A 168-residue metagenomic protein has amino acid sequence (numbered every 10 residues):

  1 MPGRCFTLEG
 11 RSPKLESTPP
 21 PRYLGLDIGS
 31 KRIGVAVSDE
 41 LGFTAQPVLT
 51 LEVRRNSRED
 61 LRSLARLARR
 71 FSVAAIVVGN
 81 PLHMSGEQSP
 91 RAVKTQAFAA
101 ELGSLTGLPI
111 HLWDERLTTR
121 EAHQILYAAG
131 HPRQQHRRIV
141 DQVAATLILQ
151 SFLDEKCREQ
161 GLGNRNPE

Functional and structural regions predicted by a protein language model:
P2-L26, K31-E159, E168: Phosphate- and other anionic-substrate recognition elements at nucleic-acid/protein interfaces
N164-N166: Intrinsic-disorder-associated, low-complexity terminal segments enriched in Asp/Asn/His/Tyr and depleted of Lys/Arg
